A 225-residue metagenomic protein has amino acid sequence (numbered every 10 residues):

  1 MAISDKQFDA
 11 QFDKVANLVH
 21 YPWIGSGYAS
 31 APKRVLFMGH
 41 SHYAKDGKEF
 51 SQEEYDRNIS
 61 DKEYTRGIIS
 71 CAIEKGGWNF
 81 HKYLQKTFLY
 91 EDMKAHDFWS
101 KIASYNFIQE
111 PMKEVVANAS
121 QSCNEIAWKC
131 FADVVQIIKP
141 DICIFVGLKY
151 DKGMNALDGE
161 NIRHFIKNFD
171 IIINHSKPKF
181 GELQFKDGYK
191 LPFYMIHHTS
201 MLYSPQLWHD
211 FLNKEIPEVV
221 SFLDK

Functional and structural regions predicted by a protein language model:
A2-I138, I142, L148-K152: A polyanion-binding, active-site-adjacent surface
A2-Q7, F12, N118-A132, K152-K225: C-terminal capping/extension of enzyme domains
